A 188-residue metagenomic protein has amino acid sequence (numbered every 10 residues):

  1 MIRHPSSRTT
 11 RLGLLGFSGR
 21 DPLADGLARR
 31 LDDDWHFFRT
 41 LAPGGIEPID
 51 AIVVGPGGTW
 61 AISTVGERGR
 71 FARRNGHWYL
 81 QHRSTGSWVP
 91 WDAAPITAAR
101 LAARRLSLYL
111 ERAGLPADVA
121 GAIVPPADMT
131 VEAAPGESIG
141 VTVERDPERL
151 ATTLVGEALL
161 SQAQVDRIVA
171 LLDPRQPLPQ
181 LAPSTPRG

Functional and structural regions predicted by a protein language model:
M1-E47, V54-T59, R68-R70, Y79-G188: Surface-exposed interaction regions that form or flank ligand-binding interfaces
S63-V65: Long, acidic/polar E/Q/S-rich protein-interaction regions used at subunit-assembly interfaces
